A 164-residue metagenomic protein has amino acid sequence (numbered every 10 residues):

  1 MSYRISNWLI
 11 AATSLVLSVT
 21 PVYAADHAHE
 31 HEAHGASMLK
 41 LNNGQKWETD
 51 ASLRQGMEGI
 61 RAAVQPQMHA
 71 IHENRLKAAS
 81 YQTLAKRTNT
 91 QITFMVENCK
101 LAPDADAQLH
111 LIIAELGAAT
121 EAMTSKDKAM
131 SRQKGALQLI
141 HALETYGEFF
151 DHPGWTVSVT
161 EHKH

Functional and structural regions predicted by a protein language model:
M1-A12: Bacterial N-terminal signal peptides that target proteins for export
S18-P21: N-terminal signal peptide c-region/cleavage motif recognized by signal peptidases
A24-L76, S158: Immediate post-signal-peptide N-terminus of mature secreted/exported proteins
K46, A70-Y81, A102, D106 (+3 more regions): Alpha-helical rod/repeat scaffolding segments in eukaryotic adaptors/tethers and long-chain four-helix cytokines
T49-G56, I60, K77, Y81-L84 (+3 more regions): Amphipathic alpha-helix face/heptad-repeat signature
Q91-H110: Short, solvent-exposed, charged loop/turn and helix-capping segments that join or cap alpha-helices on peripheral
N98, L109-H164: Helix-rich interaction surfaces within compact, conserved domain-sized segments that mediate assembly or partner
